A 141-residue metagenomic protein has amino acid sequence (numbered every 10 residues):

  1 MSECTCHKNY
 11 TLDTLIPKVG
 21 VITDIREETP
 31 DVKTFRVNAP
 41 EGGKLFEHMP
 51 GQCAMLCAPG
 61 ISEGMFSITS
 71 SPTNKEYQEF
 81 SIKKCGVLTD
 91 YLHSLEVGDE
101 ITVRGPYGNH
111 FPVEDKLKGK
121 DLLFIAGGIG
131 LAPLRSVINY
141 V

Functional and structural regions predicted by a protein language model:
C4-D99: Ferredoxin-reductase
K8, V87-V141: FNR/FR-type flavoprotein reductase catalytic core
